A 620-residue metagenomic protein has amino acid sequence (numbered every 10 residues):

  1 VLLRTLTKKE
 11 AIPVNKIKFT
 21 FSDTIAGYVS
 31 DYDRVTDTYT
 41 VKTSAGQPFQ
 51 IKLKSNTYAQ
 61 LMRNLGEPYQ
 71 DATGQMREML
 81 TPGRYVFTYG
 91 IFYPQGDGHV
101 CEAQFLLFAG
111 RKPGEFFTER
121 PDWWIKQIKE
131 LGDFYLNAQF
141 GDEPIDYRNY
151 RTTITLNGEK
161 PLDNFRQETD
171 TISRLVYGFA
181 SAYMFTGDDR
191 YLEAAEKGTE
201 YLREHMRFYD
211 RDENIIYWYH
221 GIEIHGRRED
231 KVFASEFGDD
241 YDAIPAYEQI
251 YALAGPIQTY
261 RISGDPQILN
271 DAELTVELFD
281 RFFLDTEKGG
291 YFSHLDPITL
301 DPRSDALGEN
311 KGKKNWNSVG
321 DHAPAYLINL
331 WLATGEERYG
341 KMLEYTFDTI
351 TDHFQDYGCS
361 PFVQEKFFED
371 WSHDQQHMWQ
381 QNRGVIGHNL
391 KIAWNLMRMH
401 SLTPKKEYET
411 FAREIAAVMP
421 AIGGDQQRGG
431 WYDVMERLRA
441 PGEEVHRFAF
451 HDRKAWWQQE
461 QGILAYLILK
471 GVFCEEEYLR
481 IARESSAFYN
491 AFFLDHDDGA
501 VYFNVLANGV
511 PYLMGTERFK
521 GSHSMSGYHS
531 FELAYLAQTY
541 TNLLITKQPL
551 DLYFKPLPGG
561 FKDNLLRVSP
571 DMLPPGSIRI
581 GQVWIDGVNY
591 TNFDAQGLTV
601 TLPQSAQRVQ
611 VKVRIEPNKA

Functional and structural regions predicted by a protein language model:
L3-A620: Glycan-recognition and catalytic cores of secretory/periplasmic carbohydrate-active enzymes
